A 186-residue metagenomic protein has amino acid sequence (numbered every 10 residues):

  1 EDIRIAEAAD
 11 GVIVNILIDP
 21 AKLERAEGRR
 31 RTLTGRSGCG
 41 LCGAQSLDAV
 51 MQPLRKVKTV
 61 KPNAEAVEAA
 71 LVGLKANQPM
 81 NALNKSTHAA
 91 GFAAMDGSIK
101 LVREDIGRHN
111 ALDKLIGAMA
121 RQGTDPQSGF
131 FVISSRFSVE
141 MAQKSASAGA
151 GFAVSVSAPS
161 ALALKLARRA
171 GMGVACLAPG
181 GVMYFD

Functional and structural regions predicted by a protein language model:
E1-A90, M95, I99-L101: Intrinsically disordered, low-complexity regions enriched in acidic/Ser/Thr/Pro/Gln residues
L54-T59, G180-D186: A short, terminal or domain-edge coil/loop segment
S86-Q122: Protease-associated
R108-F185: Feature captures the catalytic cores and cofactor-binding loops of soluble hydro-lyases/lyases that act on carboxylate
